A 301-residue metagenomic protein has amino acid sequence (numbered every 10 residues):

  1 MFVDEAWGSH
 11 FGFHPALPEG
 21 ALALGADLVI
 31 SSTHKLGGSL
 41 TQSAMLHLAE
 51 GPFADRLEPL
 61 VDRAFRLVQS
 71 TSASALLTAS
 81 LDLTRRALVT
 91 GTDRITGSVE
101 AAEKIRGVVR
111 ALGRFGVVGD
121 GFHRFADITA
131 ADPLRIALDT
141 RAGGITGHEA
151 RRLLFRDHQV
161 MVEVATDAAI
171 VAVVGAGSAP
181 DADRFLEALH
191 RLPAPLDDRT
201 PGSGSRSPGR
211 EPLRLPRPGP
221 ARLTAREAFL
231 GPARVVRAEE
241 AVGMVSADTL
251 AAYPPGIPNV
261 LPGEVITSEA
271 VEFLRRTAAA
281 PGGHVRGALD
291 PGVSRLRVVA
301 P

Functional and structural regions predicted by a protein language model:
M1, D27-L28, M45, R135 (+3 more regions): Structural motif
M1-G121: Conserved PLP-enzyme active-site core in the AAT-like
G20-L24, L36-L40, I128-A130, E163-T166 (+1 more regions): Solvent-exposed alpha-helices and their adjacent loops that cap or buttress functional pockets in soluble metabolic
H34-L36, G51-F53, L83-T84, R141-G143 (+3 more regions): Short, glycine-/Ser/Thr-/acidic-enriched flexible segments
Q42, L134, S294: Change "...and in nucleic-acid phosphodiester-cleaving endonucleases..." to "...and in nucleic-acid processing enzymes
E58-D62, S80-L88, T129-L134, V164-I170 (+1 more regions): Short acidic (Asp/Glu) and glycine-rich catalytic loops that position anionic groups and cofactors
D93-I170, A176, D197-G219: Conserved small-domain helix->loop->beta segment predominantly found in fold-type I
L153-D157, E163-P301: PLP-dependent enzyme catalytic core of the Aspartate aminotransferase-like
